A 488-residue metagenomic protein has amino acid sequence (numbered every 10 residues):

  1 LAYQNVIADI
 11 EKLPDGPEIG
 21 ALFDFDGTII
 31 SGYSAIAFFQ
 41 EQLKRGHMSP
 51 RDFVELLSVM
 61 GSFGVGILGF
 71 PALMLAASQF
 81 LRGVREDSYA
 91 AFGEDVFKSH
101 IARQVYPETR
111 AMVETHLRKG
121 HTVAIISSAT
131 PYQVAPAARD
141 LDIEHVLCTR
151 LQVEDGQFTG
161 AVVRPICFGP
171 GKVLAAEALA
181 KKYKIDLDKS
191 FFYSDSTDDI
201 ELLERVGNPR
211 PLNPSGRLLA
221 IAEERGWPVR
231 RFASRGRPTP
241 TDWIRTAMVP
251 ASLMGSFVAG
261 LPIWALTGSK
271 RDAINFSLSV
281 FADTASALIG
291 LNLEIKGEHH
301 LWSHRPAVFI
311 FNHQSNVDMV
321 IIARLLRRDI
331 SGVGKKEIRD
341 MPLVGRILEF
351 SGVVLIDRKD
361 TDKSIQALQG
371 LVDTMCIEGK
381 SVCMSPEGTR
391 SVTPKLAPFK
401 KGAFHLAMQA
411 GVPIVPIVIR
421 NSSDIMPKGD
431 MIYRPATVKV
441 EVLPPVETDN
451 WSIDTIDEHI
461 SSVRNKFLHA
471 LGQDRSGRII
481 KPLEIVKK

Functional and structural regions predicted by a protein language model:
L1-K12, P17-E18, A91, K98-G260 (+1 more regions): C-terminal cap/substrate-recognition subdomain and adjoining C-terminal extension of metal-dependent phosphatase-like
V6-L68: Active-site neighborhood of HAD-like aspartate-dependent phosphohydrolases
I7-L13, F92, R110-A111, A265-N312 (+3 more regions): N-terminal signal-anchor transmembrane helix
Q42-A77, T239-E294, R346-F350: A transmembrane-helix-recognition feature enriched in membrane-embedded lipid enzymes and envelope glyco-/phospholipid
L73-P107, T284-A287: Metal-dependent phosphoesterase signature
V84-R85, K270-H299, R327-I377: Membrane-interfacial amphipathic helices and adjacent loop/beta segments that form the lipid-substrate binding surface
A137-E154, W264-A265, L288, S303-T361: Catalytic core of membrane glycerolipid acyltransferases/transacylases, capturing the structured, soluble-facing
I365-K488: Non-catalytic C-terminal accessory region of glycerolipid acyltransferases and related lyso-lipid remodeling enzymes
